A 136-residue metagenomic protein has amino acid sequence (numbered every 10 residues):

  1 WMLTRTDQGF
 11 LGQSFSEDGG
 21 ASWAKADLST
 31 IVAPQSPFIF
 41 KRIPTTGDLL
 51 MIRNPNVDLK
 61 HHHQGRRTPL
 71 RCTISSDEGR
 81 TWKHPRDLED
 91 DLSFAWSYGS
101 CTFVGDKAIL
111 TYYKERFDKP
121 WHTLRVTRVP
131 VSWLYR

Functional and structural regions predicted by a protein language model:
W1-R136: Asp-box/BNR beta-propeller blade signature and adjacent active/binding-site loops in extracellular glycan-interacting
